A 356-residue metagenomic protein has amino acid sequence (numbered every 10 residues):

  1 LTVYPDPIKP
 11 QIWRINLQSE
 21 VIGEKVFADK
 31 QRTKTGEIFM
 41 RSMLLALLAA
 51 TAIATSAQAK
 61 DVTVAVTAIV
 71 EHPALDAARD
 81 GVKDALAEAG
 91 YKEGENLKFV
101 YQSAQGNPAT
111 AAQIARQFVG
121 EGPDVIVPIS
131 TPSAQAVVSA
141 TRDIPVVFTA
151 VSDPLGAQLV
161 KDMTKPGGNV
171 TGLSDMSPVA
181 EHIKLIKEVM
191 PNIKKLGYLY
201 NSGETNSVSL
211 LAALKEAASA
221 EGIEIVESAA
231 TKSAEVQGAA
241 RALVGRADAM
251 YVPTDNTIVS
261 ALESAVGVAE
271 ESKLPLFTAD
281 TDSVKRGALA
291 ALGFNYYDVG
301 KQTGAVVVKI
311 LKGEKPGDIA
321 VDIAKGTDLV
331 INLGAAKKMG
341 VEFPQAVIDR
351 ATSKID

Functional and structural regions predicted by a protein language model:
T2, Q18, R32, L45-A49 (+1 more regions): Compositionally biased amphipathic helical and low-complexity segments enriched in hydrophobic
V3-D6, E20-D29, E37: Acidic, Ala/Val/Gly-enriched low-complexity intrinsically disordered segments
I8, W13, V26, G36-M43 (+2 more regions): Short hydrophobic alpha-helices and adjacent helix-cap/hinge residues
A54-S56: N-terminal signal peptide c-region/cleavage motif recognized by signal peptidases
